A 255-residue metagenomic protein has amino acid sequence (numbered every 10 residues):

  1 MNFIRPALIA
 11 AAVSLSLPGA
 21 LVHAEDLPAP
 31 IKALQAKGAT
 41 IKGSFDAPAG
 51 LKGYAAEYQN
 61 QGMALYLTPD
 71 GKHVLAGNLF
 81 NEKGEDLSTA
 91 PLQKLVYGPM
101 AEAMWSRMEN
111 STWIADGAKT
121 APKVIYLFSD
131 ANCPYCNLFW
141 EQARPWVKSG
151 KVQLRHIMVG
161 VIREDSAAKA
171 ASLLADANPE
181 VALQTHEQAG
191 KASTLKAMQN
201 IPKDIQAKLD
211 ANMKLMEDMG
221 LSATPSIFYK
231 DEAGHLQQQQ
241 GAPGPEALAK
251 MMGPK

Functional and structural regions predicted by a protein language model:
N2-P6, L15, A20-S166, T185 (+3 more regions): Extracytoplasmic thiol/disulfide redox context detector
D165-A207: Conserved segment of the thioredoxin-like fold in thiol-based oxidoreductases
E232: Acidic beta-to-alpha connecting loop that harbors the catalytic carboxylate
H235-Q238: Structural signal for short hydrophobic segments within the conserved structured cores of catalytic domains across
